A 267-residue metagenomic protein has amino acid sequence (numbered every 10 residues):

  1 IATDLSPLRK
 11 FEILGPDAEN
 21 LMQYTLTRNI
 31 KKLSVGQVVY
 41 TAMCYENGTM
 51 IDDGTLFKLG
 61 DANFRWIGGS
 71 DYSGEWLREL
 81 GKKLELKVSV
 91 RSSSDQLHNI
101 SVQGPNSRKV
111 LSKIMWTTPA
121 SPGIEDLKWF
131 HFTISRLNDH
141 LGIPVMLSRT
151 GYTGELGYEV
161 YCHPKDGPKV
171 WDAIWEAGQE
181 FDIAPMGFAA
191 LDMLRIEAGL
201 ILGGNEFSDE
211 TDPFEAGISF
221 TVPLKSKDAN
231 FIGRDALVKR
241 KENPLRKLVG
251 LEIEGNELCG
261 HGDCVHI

Functional and structural regions predicted by a protein language model:
I1-C44, T49-I51: Acidic, proline/glycine-enriched N-terminal capping motif
G54: Conserved GNAT-family N-acetyltransferase fold
F57-I267: Conserved, structured C-terminal
